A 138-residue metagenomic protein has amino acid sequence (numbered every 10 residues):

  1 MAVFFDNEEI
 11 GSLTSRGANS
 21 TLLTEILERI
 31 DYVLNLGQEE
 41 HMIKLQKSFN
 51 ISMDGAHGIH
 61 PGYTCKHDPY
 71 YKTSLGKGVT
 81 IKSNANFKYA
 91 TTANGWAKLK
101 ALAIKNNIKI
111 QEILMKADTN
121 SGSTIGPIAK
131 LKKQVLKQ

Functional and structural regions predicted by a protein language model:
M1-Y71: Acidic/histidine-rich catalytic neighborhood of metal-dependent amide-processing enzymes
A56-Y63, H67-Q138: Active-site-adjacent substrate-binding region of metalloamidase/peptidase-like peptide-processing proteins
